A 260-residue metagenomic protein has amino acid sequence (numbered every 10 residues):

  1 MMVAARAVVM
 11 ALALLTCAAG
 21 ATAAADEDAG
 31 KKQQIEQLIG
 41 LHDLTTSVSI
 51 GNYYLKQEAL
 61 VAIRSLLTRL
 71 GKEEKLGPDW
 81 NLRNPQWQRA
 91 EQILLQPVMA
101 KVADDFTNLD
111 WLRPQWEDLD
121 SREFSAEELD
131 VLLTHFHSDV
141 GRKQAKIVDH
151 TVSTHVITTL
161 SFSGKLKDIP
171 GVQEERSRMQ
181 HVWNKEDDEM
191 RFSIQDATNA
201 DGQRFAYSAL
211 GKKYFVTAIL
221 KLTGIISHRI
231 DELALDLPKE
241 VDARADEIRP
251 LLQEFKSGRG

Functional and structural regions predicted by a protein language model:
M1-A4: N-terminal secretory signal peptides that target proteins for export/translocation
A7-C17: Bacterial N-terminal signal peptides
A19-A25: Sec/Tat signal peptide C-region and signal peptidase I cleavage site
G30-N108: Early exported N-terminus immediately downstream of N-terminal targeting peptides
K32-I39, N52, K56, Q92 (+4 more regions): Extracytoplasmic/secreted envelope proteins and their assembly/folding machinery, especially bacterial periplasmic
L41-T45, V61, R69, E73 (+6 more regions): Surface-exposed polar/charged interaction patches
R113-V216, L220: Extended amphipathic alpha-helical interaction segments
R204-G260: A cross-kingdom marker for long, charged
